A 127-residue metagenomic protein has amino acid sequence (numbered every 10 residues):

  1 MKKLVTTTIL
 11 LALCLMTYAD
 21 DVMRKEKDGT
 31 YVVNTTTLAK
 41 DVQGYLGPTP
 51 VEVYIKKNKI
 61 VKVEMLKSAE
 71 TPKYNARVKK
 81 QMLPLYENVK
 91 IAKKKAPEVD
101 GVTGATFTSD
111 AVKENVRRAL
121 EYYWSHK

Functional and structural regions predicted by a protein language model:
K2-T8: Sec-dependent signal peptide recognition, specifically the positively charged N-region followed immediately by
T8-I9, L85: A periodicity- and composition-biased signal for non-globular, repetitive helical segments
L10-Y18: Hydrophobic h-region of N-terminal signal peptides that target proteins for export in Gram-negative bacteria
Y18-D110, E114-K127: Flexible, solvent-exposed loop/hinge segments and secondary-structure transition points
